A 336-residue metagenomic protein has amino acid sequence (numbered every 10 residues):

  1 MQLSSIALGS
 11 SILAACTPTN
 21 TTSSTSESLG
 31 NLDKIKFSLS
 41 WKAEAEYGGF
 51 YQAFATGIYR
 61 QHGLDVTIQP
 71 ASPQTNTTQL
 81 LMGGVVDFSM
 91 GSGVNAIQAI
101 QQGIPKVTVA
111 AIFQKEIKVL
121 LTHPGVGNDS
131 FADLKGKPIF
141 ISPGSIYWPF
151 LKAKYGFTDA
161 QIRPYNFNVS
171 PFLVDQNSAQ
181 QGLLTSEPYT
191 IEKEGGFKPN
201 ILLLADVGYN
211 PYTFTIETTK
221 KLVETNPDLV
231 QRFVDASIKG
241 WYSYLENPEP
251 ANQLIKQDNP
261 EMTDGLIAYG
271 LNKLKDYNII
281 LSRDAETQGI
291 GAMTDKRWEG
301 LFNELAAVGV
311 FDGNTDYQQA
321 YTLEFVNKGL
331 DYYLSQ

Functional and structural regions predicted by a protein language model:
M1-T17: N-terminal export signals
A15-N31: C-terminal segment of N-terminal export signals and the immediately downstream linker at the start of the mature
T25-S26, T108, L202-V207: Short beta-strand/turn micro-motifs at beta-sheet edges
E27-Y165, S170-G182: Short, glycine-/small- and polar/acidic-enriched structural segments that line small-molecule recognition paths
A53-T56, H62, L80, G84 (+10 more regions): Structured segments of extracytoplasmic/periplasmic soluble domains in secreted or envelope-associated proteins
V94, F167-D264: Pocket-lining segment of extracytoplasmic ligand-binding domains
T225-V310: Secondary-structure end/capping motifs
W298-Q336: Conserved C-terminal helix/tail region of periplasmic/extracytoplasmic solute-binding proteins
